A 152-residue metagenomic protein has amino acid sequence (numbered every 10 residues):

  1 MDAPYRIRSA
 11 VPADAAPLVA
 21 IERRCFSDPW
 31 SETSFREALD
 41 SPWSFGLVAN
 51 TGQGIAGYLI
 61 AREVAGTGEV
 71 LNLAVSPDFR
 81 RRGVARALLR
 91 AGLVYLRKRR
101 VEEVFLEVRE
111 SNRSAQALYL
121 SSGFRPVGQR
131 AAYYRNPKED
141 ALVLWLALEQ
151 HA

Functional and structural regions predicted by a protein language model:
M1-D2: Short, conserved catalytic or adaptor-binding loops enriched in Gly and charged residues
Y5, S9-R80, R86-R99, G128 (+1 more regions): Acetyl-CoA-dependent GNAT
A20, A117, S121: DNA-binding alpha-helical recognition surfaces that contact promoter or target DNA
T33, V64, E107, L120 (+1 more regions): Conserved catalytic-core motifs of GNAT/GCN5-like acyltransferases
L88, N112-A115: Conserved short alpha-helix immediately C-terminal to the canonical SAM/SAH-binding motif I of Rossmann-like
E102, R109-R113, A132-A152: C-terminal "cap" of GNAT-fold acetyltransferases
